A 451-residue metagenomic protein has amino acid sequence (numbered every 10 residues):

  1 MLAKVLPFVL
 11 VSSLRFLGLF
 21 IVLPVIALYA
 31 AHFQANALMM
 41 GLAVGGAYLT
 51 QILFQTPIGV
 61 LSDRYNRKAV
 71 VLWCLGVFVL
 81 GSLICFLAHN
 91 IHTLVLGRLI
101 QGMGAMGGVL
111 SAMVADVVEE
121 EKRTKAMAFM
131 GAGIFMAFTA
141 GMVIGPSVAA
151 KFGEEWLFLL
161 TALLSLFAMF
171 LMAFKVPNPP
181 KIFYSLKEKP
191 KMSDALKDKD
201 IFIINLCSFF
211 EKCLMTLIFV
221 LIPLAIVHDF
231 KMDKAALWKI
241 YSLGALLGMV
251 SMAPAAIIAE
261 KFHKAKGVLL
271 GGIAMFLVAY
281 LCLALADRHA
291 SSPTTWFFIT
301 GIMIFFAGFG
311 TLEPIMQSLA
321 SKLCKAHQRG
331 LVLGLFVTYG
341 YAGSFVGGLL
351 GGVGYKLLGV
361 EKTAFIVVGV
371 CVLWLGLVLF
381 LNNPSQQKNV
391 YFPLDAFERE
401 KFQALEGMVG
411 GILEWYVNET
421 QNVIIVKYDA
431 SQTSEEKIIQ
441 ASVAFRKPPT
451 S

Functional and structural regions predicted by a protein language model:
M1-L2, V176-C207: Juxtamembrane intracellular "pre-TM" segments in multi-pass secondary transporters
P24-A37, V220-A236: Short amphipathic helix-loop junctions that connect adjacent transmembrane helices in Major Facilitator Superfamily/SLC
I52-H89: Conserved MFS/SLC helix-loop-helix module at the cytosolic interface between two early adjacent transmembrane helices
Q55-N66, S251-K264, Y355: Helix-to-loop junctions at the C-terminal end of transmembrane segments in multipass secondary transporters
R64-C74, E260-A274: Cytoplasmic membrane-interface "Motif A"-like loop-to-helix N-cap segments of 12-TM Major Facilitator Superfamily
G76-H89, A274-S291: C-terminal ends and interior cores of transmembrane alpha-helices in multi-pass membrane transporters/permeases
G97-I134: Cytoplasmic helix-loop-helix junction between adjacent transmembrane helices in 12-TM secondary transporters
L163-I182, W374-N382: C-terminal membrane-cytosol helix-exit motif in multi-pass small-molecule transporters
